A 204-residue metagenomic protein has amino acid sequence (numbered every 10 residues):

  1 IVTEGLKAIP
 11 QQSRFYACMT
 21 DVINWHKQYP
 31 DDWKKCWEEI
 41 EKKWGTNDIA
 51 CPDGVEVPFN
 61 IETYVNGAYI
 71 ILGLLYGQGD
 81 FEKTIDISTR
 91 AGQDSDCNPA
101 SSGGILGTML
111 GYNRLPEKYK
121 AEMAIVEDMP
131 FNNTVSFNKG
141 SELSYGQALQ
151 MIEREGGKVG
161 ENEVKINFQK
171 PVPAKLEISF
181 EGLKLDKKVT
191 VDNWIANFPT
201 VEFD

Functional and structural regions predicted by a protein language model:
I1-G92: Accessory "access/gating" subregions that flank catalytic or transport cores
A8-S13, W44, L115-F131, R154-N162: A broadly tuned preference for mixed-charge, low-complexity surface segments
I9-Y16, I23-K27, T89-A91, A124 (+2 more regions): Soluble secreted/lumenal catalytic domains with histidine-centered metal-binding or acid-base catalytic motifs
Y69-M151: Catalytic phosphate/nucleotide-handling subdomain of diverse soluble enzymes
A100, V172-A174, T200: Generic low-complexity segments that are intrinsically disordered, proline-rich and/or Lys/Arg-biased
I125-V189: Primarily interfacial, aromatic-capped hydrophobic alpha-helices that serve as membrane anchors
